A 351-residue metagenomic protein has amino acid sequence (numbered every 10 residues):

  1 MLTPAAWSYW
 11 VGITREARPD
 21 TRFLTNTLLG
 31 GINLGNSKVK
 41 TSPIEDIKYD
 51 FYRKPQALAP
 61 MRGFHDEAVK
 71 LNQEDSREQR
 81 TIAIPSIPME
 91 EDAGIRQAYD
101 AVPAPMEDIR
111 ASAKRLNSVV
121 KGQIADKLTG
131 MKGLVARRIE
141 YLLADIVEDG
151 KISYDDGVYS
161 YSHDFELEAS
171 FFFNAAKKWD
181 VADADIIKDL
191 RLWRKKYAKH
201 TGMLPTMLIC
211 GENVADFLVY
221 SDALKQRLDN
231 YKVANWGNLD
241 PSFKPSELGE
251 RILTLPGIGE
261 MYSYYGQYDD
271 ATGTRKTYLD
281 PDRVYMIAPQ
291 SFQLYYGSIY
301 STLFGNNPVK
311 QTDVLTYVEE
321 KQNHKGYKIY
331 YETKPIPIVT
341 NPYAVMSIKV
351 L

Functional and structural regions predicted by a protein language model:
M1-A17, K196, T206-E247: Charge-rich, low-complexity N-terminal segments
M1-I47, T340-L351: N-terminal alpha-helical "arm" segments
G35-Y52, D126-Y159, Q290-V314: Contiguous N-terminal and early-domain "leader" segments and peripheral loops that mark the onset or edge of a domain
N36-I109: Assembly/oligomerization interface modules of large self-assembling protein complexes
I82-E166, D185, D189-D216, K325-Y331: Long, contiguous amphipathic alpha-helices that act as assembly "spine/axial" helices in icosahedral shell and virion
F173, K177-K188: A surface/extracellular/periplasmic glyco- and lipid-processing/surface-interacting theme
K225-L351: Sequence/fold signature of self-assembling virion shell proteins
